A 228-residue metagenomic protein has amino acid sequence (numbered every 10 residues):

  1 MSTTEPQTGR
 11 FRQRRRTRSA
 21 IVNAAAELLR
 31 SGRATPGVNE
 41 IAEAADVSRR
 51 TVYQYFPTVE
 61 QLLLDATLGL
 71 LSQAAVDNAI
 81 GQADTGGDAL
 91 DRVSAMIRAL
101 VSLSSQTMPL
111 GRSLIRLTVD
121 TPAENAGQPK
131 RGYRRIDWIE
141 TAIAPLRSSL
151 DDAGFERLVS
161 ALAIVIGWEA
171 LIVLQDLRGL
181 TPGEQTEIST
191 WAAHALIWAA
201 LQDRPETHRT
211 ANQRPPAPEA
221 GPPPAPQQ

Functional and structural regions predicted by a protein language model:
M1-D46, Y55, E60-Q61: Basic, helix-initiating cap at the start of DNA-binding domains
E27-R30, A34-P36, E43, L64-M96: Amphipathic alpha-helical linker/stalk segments
R50: Key DNA-contact positions within bacterial/archaeal DNA-binding proteins
Y55-F56, D65, I188: Residues in the recognition helix of alpha-helical DNA-binding motifs
F56, R116-T121, V165: Short helix-capping/turn signature of helix-turn-helix
S72-A74, L90-L117, P129-K130: Helical hydrophobic small-molecule/effector-binding pocket
S102-S113, P122-S160, E187-L196: Amphipathic alpha-helical packing segments from all-alpha helical-bundle domains
L146-A192, A200-E219, P224-Q227: Hydrophobic/aromatic-rich alpha-helical bundle segments in the mid-to-C-terminal region
